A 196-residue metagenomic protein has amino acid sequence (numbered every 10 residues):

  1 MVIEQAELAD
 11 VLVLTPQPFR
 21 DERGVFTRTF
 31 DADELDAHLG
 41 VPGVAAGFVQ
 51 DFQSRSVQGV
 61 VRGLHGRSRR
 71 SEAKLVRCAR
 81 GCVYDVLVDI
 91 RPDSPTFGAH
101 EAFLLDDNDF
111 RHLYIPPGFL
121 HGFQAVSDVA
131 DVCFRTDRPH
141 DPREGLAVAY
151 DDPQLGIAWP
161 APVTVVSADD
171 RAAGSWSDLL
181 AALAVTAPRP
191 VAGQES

Functional and structural regions predicted by a protein language model:
M1-N108, V129, T136-S196: Non-catalytic, conserved peripheral segments adjacent to functional cores
L105-D128: Conserved metal-binding segment of the jelly-roll/cupin
